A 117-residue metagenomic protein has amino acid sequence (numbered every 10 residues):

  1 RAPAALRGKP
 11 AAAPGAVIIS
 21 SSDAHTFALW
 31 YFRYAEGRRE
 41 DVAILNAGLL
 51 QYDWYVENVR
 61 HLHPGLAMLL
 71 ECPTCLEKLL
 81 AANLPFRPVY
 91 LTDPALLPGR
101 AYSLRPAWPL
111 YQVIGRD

Functional and structural regions predicted by a protein language model:
R1-D117: ER/secretory pathway lumenal C-terminal domains and tails of membrane proteins involved in glycoprotein biogenesis
